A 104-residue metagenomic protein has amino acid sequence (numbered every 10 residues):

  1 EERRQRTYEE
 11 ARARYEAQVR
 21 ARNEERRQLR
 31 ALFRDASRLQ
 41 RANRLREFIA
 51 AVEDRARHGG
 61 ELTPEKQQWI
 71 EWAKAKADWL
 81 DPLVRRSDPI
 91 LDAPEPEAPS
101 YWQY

Functional and structural regions predicted by a protein language model:
E1-Y104: Long, charge-dense low-complexity segments
